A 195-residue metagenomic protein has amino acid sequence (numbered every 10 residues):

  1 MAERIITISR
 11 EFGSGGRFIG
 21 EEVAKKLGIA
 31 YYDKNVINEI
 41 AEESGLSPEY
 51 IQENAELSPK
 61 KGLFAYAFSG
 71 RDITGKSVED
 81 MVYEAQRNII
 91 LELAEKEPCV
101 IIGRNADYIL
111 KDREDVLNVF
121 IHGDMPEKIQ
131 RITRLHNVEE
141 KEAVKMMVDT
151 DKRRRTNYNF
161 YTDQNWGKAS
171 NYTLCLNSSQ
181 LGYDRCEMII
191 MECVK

Functional and structural regions predicted by a protein language model:
M1-I6, A65-G75, Y83-E84, N88-E92 (+4 more regions): Domain-scale detector for complete catalytic domains at protein termini or as standalone homologs
A2-E11, E97: Pre-Walker A (Motif I) flank of P-loop NTPase domains
I8-E21: Glycine-rich phosphate-binding P-loop
A30-A41: Short beta-strand-centered segment that lines the nucleotide-binding/catalytic pocket of NTP-utilizing
A41-P98: ATP-dependent small-molecule kinase phosphotransfer cores that center on conserved nucleotide phosphate-binding segments
P59-Y66, E139-D184: Small-molecule kinase domains that catalyze NTP-dependent phosphoryl transfer to phosphate-bearing small molecules
L93, I109-D112: RNA pseudouridine synthases
D112-R134, E140-V148: Conserved phosphate-donor/acceptor-positioning beta-strand/loop module used by diverse small-molecule
